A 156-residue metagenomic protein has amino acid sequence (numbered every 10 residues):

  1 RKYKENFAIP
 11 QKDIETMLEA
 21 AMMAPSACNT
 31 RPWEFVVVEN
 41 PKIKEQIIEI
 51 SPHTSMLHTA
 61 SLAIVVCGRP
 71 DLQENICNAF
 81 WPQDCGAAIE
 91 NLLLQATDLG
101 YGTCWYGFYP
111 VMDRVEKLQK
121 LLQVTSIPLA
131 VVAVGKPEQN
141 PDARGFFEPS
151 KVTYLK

Functional and structural regions predicted by a protein language model:
R1-A8, P128-K156: C-terminal helix-cap and adjacent tail motif
R1-L62, R69, K156: N-terminal amphipathic, basic helical "cap/leader" segment at the start of enzyme domains
A21, I64, E74-L118, V132: Small-aliphatic-rich amphipathic alpha-helix that forms the alpha element of a beta-alpha
P25-S26, D71-Q73, Q139-P141: Short, acidic Gly/Pro/Ser/Thr-rich loop/turn segments
Q46-I48, N75-C77, K117, P141-G145: Short, well-ordered secondary-structure micro-motifs
S55-A63, Q119-R144: A glycine-rich helix N-cap at a beta->alpha junction
G68, F108, K136: Short secondary-structure boundary segments
